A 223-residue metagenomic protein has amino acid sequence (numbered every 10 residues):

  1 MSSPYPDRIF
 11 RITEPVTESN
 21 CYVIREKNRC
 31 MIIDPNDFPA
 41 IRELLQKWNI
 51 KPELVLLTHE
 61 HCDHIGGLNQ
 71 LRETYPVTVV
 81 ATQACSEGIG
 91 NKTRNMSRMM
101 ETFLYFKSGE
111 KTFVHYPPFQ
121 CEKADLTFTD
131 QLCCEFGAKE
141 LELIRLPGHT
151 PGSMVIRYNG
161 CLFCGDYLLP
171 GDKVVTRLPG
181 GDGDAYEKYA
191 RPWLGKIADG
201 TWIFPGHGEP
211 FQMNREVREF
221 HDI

Functional and structural regions predicted by a protein language model:
S2-R8, K111-Y116, G137-L141: Short Pro/Gly-enriched beta-strand edge/turn motifs at strand-loop
S2-W48, V155-G165: Conserved beta-strand hairpin/beta-sheet module of binuclear metal-dependent hydrolase folds, prominently
D7, I50, V77, K139-L141 (+1 more regions): A structural micro-motif
Y22, N91-T93, A138, N214-E216: Short, well-ordered secondary-structure micro-motifs
C30, C133, E140-I223: Metallo-beta-lactamase
I32-D34, L57, A81, A138 (+1 more regions): Small/polar loops that bind or transfer phosphate-bearing groups
P35, H59-E60, Q83-A84, Y158 (+2 more regions): Short secondary-structure boundary segments
F38, R42-C133, E219-D222: Active-site HxH/HxHxD metal-binding segment of metal-dependent hydrolases
